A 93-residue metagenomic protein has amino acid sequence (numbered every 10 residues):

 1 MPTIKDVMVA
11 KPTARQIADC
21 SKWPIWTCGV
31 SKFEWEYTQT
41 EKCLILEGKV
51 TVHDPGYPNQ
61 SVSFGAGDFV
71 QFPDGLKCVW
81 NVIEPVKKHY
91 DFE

Functional and structural regions predicted by a protein language model:
M1-A18: Transition segment at domain starts
A10-K11, D19-T38, F64-A66, Q71-D74: Conserved short histidine dyad/triad with adjacent acidic residue
W35, V52, K88-Y90: Short hydrophobic/aromatic-rich beta-strand segments that constitute the beta-sheet cores of beta-sandwich/beta-barrel
E36-T38, P55-N59: Short alpha-helix capping/helix-loop boundary micro-motifs
T38-V52: Short, conserved beta-strand element in jelly-roll/cupin
K42, Q60-S61: Short, surface-exposed secondary-structure edge patches
D74-E93: Ligand-binding loop in jelly-roll beta-barrel domains
